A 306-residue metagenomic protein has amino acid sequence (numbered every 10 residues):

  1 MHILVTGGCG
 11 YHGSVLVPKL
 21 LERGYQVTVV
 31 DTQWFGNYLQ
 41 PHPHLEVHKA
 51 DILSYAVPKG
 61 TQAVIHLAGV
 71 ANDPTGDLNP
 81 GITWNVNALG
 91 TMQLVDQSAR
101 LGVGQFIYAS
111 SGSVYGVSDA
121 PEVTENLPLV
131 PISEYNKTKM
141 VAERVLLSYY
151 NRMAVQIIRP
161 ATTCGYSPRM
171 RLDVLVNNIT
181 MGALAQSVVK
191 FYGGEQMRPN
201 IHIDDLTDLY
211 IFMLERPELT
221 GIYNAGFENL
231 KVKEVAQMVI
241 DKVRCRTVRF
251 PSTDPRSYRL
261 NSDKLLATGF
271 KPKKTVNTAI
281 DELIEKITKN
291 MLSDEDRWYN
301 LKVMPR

Functional and structural regions predicted by a protein language model:
I3-R23: N-terminal Rossmann NAD(P)H-binding glycine-rich loop of SDR-like oxidoreductase domains
T6, V30, L67, F106-G112 (+1 more regions): SDR active-site strand-loop-helix element
Y25-W34: Conserved glycine-rich Rossmann-like NAD(P)H-binding loop of the short-chain dehydrogenase/reductase
I52-V86, Q97: NAD(P)H-binding glycine-rich loop region in Rossmannoid oxidoreductase-like domains and their noncatalytic homologs
M92-E134: Conserved Rossmann-fold NAD(P)-dependent oxidoreductase catalytic core, especially the SDR/UDP-sugar
T138: Active-site helix of classical SDR
R144-R198, I203-T207, I211, V239-I240: NAD(P)-dependent short-chain dehydrogenase/reductase
S187, F191-R306: C-terminal substrate-binding subdomain of Rossmann-fold SDR/epimerase-dehydratase oxidoreductases
